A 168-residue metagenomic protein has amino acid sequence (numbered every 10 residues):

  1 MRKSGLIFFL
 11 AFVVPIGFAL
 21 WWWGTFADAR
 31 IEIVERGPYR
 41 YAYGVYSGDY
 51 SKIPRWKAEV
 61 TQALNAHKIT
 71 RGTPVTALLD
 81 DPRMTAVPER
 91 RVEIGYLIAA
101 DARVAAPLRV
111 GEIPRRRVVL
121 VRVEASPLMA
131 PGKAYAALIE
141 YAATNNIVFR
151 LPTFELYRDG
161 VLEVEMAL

Functional and structural regions predicted by a protein language model:
R2-L168: A solvent-exposed interaction/effector surface
